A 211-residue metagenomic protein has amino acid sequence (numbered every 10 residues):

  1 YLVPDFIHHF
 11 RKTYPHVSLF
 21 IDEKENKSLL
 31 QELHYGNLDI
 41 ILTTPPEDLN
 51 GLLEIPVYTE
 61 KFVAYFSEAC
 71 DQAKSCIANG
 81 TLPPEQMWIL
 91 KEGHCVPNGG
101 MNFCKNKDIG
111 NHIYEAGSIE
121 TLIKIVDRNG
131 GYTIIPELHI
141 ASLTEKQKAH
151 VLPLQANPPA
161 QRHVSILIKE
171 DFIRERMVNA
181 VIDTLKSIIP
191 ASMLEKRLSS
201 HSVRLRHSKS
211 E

Functional and structural regions predicted by a protein language model:
Y1, D5-H16, N179, S187-E211: N-terminal hydrophobic or amphipathic helices and topogenic motifs
Y1, P84-D108, E137, R174-I182 (+1 more regions): Secondary-structure junction motif
Y1-Y14, S18-D22, K27-Q31, G99 (+1 more regions): N-terminal winged-helix
D5-H9, D22, N26-F62, F66 (+2 more regions): Short beta-strand-centered segments that line the small-molecule binding cleft or hinge of alpha/beta clamshell
V17-E25, T44-P45, L90, I109-T121: Short beta-strand-to-loop elements that line the ligand-binding cleft of bilobed periplasmic-binding protein-like
L49-P56, E60, T121-D171: Beta-alpha-beta core module
N50-E92, Q161-F172, K186-P190: Hydrophobic/proline-rich hinge and linker segments of small-molecule sensing/allosteric domains, predominantly
E92, I113-Q147, I173, A180-K186 (+3 more regions): C-terminal regulatory/effector modules of DNA-binding transcriptional regulators
